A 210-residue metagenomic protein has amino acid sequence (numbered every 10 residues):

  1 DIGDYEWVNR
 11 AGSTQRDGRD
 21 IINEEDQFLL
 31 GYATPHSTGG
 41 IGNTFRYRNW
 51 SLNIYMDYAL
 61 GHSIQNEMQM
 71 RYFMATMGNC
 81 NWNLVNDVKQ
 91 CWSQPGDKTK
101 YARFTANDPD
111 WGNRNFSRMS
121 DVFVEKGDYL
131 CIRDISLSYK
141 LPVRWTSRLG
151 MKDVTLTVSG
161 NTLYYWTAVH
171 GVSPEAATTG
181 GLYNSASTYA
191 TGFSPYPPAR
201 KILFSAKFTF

Functional and structural regions predicted by a protein language model:
D1-A33, F73, L84, K89-D97 (+2 more regions): Conserved small-residue
S37-G39, R48-W50, D128, G150-V154 (+1 more regions): Outer-envelope beta-barrel architecture signal
G40-G42, D134-S138, L203-S205: Membrane-embedded beta-strand positions in outer-membrane beta-barrel channels/transporters
R46, D57-A59, S159-L163, T209: Outer-membrane beta-barrel pore domains and translocons
N49-I54, R144-W145: Repeated loop/turn-to-beta-strand initiation elements of outer-membrane beta-barrel proteins
I54, L156-V158, A206: Membrane-embedded beta-strand positions of outer-membrane beta-barrel proteins
A59-T155, S159-N161: Extracytoplasmic gating/loop element in the C-terminal half of outer-membrane beta-barrel translocons and assembly
M77-C80, S93-D97, S117, T167-F210: C-terminal beta-signal and terminal closure region of outer-membrane beta-barrel proteins
